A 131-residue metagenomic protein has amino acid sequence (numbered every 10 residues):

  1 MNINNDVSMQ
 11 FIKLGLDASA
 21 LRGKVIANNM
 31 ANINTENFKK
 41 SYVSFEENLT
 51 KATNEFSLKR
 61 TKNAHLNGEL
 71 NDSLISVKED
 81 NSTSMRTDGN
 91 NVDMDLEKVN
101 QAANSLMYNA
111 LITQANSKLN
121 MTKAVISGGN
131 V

Functional and structural regions predicted by a protein language model:
M1-V131: Amphipathic alpha-helical polymerization modules
